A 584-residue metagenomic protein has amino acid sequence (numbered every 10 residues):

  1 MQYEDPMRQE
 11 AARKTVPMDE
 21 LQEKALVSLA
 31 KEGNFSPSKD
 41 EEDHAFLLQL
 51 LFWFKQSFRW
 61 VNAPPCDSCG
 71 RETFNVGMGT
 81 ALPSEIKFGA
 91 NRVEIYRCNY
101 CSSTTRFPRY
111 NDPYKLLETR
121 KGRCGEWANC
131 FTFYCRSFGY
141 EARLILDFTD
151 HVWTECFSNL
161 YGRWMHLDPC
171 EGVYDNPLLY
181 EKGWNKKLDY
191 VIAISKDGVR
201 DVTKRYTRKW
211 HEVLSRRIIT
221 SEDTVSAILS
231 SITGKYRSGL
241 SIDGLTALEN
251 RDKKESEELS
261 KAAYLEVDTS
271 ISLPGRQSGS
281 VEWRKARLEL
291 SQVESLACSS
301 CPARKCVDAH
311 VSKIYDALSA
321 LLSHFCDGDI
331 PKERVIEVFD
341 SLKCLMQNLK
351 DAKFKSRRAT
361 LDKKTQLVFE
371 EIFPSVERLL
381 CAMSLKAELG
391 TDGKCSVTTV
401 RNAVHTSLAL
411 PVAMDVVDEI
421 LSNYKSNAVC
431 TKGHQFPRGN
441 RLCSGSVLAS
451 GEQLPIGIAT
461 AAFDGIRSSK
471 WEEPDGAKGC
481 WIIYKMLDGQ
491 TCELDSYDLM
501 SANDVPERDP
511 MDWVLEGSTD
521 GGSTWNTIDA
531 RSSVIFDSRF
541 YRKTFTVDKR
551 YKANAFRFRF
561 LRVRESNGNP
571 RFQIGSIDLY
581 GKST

Functional and structural regions predicted by a protein language model:
M1-T119, R123-E126, L146, Y161-G328 (+7 more regions): Alpha-helical and coiled-coil interaction segments, frequently adjacent to or embedded within charge-biased
G122-R143: A conserved hydrophobic secondary-structure block that centers on an alpha-helix together with its immediately flanking
R136-D150, L385-G390: Short, well-structured beta-strand/strand-turn elements
L367-N427: Alpha-helical bundle protein-protein interaction modules that mediate dimerization/oligomerization and scaffolding
N427-Q490, A502-R508, K582: Disordered, acidic Ser/Thr/Pro-rich linker "stalks" and the adjacent N-terminal cap of the next globular domain
V447, I466, W481-A502, L515 (+1 more regions): Hydrophobic/aromatic beta-strand segments within beta-rich folds
T524-D548: Extracellular carbohydrate recognition and processing domains and analogous Trp-centered ligand-binding platforms
